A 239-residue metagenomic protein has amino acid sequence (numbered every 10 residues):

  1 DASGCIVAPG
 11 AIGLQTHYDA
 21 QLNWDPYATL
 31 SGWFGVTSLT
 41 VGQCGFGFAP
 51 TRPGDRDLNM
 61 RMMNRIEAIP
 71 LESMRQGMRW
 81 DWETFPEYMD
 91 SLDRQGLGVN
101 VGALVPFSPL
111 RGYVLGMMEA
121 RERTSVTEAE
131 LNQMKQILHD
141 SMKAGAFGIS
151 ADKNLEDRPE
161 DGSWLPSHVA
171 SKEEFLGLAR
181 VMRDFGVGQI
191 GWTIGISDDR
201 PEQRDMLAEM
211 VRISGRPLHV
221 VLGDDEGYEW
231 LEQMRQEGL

Functional and structural regions predicted by a protein language model:
D1-G10: Histidine-rich, glycine-flanked metal-binding segment
A2-S3, L104, V221-G223: Conserved beta-strand termini and adjacent loop/short-helix elements that scaffold enzyme active sites in alpha/beta
C5, S108-R111, N154-E156: Short connector loops/turns at beta-strand edges and beta->alpha or beta->beta junctions
G10-D19: Metallo-beta-lactamase
H17, C44-G45, D224: Catalytic metal-binding/acid-base residues of hydrolase active sites
D19, Q43, P50-T51, E160-D161 (+1 more regions): Short Asp/Glu-rich motifs
W24-G148: Divalent-metal coordination cores built from histidine and acidic residues
P86-L97, R123-L239: Histidine/acidic residue-rich metal-binding segments in metalloenzymes
